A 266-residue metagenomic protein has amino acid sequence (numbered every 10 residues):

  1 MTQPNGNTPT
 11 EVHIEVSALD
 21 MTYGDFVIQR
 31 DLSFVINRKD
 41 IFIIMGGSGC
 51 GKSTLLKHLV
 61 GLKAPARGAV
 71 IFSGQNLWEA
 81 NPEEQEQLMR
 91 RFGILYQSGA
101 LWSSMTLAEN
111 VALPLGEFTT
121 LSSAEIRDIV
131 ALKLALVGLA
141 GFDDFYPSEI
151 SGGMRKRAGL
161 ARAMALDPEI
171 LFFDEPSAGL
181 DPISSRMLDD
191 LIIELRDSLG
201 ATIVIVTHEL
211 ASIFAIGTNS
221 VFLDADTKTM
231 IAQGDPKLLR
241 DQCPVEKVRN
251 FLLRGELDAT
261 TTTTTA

Functional and structural regions predicted by a protein language model:
V60: Helix-to-loop junction immediately C-terminal to a conserved catalytic motif
G68-N76: Conserved ABC transporter NBD signature motif
S123-F142: Conserved ABC ATPase "signature" region
Y146-I150, M154: Conserved ABC ATPase signature
D167: Conserved catalytic motifs of ABC-family nucleotide-binding domains
L171-D174: Catalytic Walker B motif of ABC-type/P-loop ATPase nucleotide-binding domains
D226-L252: Conserved beta-strand-loop-alpha-helix hinge in the C-terminal portion of ABC ATPase nucleotide-binding domains
